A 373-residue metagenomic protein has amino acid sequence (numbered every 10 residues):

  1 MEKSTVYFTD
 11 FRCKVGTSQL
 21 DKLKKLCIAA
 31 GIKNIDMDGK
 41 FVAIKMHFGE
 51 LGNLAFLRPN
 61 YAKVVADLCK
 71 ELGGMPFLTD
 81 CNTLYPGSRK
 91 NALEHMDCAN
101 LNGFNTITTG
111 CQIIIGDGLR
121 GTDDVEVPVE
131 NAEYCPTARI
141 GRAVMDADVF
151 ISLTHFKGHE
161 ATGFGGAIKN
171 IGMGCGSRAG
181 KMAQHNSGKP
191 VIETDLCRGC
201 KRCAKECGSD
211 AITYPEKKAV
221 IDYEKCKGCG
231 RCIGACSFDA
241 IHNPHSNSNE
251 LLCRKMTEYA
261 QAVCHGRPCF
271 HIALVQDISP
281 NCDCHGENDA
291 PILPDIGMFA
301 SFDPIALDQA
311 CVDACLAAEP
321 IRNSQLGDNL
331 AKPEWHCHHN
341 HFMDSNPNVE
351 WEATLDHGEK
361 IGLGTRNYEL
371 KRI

Functional and structural regions predicted by a protein language model:
E2-Y61, E71-D80, Y85-I373: Extended, low-polarity segments enriched in aliphatic/aromatic residues
A66-D67: Terminal amphipathic helices with adjacent charged low-complexity linkers/tails
